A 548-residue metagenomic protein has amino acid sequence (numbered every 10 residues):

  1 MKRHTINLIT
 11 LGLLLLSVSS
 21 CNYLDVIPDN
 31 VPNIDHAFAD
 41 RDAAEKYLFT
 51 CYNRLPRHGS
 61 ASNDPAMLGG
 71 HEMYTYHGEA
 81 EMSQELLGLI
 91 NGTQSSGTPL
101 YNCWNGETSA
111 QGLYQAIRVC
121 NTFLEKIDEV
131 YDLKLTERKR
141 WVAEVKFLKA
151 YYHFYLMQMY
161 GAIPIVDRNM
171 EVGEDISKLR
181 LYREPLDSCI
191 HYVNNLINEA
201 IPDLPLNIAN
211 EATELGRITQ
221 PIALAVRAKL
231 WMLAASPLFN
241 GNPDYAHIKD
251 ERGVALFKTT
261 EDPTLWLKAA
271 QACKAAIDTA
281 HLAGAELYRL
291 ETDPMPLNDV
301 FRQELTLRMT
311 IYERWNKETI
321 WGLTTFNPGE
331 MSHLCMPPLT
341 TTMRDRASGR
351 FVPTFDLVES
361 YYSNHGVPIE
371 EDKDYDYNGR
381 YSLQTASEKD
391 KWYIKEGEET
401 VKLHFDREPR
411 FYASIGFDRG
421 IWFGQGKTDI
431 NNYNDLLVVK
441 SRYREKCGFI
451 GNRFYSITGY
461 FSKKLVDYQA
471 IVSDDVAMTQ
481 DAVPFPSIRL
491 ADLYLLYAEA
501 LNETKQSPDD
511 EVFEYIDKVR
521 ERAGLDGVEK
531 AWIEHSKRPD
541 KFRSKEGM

Functional and structural regions predicted by a protein language model:
M1-I9: Bacterial N-terminal signal peptides that target proteins for export
V18-S20: C-terminal motif of bacterial Sec signal peptides marking the signal peptidase cleavage site
N22-L86, I163, P221, M232-E445: An aromatic- and glycine-enriched ligand-binding surface/loop that stacks and positions planar moieties
Y23, T504, V512-M548: C-terminal structured "cap/appendage" subdomains that terminate the fold
D40-A61, S83-Y160, I176-Q220, T400-L403 (+7 more regions): Conserved, well-structured interaction surfaces
A150, R227-A228, A482-G527: Extended amphipathic alpha-helical segments enriched in small hydrophobics
N198-I201, K274-G284, V519-G524: Long, well-ordered core segments of solenoidal/helical folds
